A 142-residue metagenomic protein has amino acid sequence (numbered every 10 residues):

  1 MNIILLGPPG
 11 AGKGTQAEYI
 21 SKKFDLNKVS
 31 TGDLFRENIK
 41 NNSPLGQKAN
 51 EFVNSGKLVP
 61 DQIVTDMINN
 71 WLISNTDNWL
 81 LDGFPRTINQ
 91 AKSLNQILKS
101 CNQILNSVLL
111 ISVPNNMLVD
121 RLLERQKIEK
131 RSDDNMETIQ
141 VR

Functional and structural regions predicted by a protein language model:
P8: P-loop (Walker A) phosphate-binding loop of NTP-binding proteins
K13: Conserved lysine of the Walker
Q16, G32, I68, L80 (+2 more regions): Residue-level signature of catalytic and energy-coupling elements of molecular machines, predominantly ATP/GTP-dependent
E18-I63: Conserved substrate/cofactor phosphate-moiety recognition/catalytic segment in nucleotide-dependent phosphotransferases
E37-N38, I88-K92, N116-L122: Switch/connector loops and helix/strand junctions flanking conserved nucleotide-binding motifs in nucleotide-processing
E51-F52, K99-R142: A glycine- and Lys/Arg-enriched "phosphate-lid" helix/loop adjacent to the NTP-binding pocket of small-molecule kinases
S55-K99: Glycine-rich phosphate-binding loop used to anchor ATP phosphates in small-molecule kinases, encompassing both
